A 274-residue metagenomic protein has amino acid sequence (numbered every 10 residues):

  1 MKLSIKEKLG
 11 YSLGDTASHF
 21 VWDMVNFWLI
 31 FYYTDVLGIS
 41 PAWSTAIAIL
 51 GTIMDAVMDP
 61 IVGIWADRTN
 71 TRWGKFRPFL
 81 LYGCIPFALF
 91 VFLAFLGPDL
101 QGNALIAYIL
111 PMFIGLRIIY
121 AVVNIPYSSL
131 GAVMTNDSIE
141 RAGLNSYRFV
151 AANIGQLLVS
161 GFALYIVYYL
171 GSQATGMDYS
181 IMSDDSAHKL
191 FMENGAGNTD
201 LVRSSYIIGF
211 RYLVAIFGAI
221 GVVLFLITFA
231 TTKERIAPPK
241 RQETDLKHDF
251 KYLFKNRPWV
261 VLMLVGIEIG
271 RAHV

Functional and structural regions predicted by a protein language model:
M1-R271: Membrane-embedded alpha-helical bundles of multi-pass transporters/translocases, especially carrier/permease families
